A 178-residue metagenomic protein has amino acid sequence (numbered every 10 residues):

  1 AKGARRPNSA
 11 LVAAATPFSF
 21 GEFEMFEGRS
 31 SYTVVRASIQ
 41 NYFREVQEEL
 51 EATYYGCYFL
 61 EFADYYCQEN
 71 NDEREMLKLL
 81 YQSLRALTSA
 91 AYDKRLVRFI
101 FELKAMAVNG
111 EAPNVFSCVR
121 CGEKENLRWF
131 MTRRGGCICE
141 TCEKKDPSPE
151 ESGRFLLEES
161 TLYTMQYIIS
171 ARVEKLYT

Functional and structural regions predicted by a protein language model:
A1-T178: Non-catalytic alpha-helical scaffolds and adjoining flexible linkers that form interface surfaces for assembly
